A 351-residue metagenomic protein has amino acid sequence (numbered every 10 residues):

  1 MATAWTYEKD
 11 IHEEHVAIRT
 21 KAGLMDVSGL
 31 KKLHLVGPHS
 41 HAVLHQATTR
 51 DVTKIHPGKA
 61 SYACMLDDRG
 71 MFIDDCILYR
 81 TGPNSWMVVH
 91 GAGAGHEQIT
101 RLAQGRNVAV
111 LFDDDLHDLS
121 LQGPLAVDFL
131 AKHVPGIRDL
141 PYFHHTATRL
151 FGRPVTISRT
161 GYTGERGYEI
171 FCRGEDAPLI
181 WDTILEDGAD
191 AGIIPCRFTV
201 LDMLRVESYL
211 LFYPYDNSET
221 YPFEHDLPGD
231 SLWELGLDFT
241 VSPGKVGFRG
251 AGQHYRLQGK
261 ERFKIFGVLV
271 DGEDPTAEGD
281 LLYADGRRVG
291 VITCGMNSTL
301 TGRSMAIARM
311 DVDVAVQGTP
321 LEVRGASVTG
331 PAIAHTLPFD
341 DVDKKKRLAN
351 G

Functional and structural regions predicted by a protein language model:
M1-A63, M71: Acidic, proline/glycine-enriched N-terminal capping motif
T3-T6, Y79-G351: Conserved, structured C-terminal
L24, K54-H56, M65-M71, C76-G82 (+2 more regions): Short, charge-rich binding segments
K32-V36, D67, I77, M87-G91: Short secondary-structure transition/capping motifs
P38-F72, L125-R153: Internal amphipathic helical hairpin motif
H41-H45, Y62, D75, S85 (+2 more regions): Generic internal hydrophobic packing segments that stabilize the cores of diverse globular domains
